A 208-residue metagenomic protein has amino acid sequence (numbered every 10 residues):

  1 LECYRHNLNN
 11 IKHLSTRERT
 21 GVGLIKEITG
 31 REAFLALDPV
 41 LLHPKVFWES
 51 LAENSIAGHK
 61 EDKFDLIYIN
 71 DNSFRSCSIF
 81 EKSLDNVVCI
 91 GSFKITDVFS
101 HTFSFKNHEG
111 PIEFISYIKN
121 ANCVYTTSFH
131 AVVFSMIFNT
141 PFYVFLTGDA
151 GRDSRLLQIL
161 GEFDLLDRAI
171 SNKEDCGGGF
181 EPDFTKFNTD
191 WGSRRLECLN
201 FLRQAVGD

Functional and structural regions predicted by a protein language model:
L1-D208: Active-site anion-handling motifs in enzyme catalytic cores
